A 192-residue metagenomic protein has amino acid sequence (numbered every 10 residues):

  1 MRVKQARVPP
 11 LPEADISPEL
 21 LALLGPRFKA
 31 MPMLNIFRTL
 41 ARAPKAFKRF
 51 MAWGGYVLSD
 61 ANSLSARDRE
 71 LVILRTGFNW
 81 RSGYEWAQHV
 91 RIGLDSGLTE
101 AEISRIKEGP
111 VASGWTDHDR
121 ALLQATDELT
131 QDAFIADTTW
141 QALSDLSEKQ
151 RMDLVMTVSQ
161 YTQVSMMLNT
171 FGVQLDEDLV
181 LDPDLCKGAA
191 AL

Functional and structural regions predicted by a protein language model:
M1-L192: Hydrophobic alpha-helical segments
